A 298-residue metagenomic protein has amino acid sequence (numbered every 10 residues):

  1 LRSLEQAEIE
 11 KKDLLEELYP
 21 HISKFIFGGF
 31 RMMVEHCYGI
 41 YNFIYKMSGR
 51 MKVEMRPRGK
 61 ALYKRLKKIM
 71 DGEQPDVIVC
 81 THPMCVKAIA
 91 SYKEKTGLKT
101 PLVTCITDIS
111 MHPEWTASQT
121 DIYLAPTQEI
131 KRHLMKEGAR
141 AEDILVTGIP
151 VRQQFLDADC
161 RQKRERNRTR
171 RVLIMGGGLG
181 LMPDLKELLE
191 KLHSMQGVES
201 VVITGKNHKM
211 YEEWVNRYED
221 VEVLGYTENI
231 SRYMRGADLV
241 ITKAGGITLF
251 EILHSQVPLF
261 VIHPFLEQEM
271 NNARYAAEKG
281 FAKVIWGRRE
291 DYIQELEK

Functional and structural regions predicted by a protein language model:
R2-E73: Conserved N-terminal ligand/cofactor-binding loop architecture of enzyme catalytic domains
F43-G138, D143: Active-site and donor-binding regions of nucleotide-sugar-utilizing enzymes
D121-G178, K206-N207: A nucleotide-sugar donor-handling region in carbohydrate enzymes
R166-A237: Donor-nucleotide binding loops and adjacent catalytic segments primarily of GT-B fold Leloir glycosyltransferases
S231, L249-S255, R274: Short alpha-helical segment that forms part of, or immediately flanks, the ligand-binding pocket in carbohydrate-active
R235-G245: Acidic donor-binding loop of glycosyltransferase active sites
A237-D238, Q256-P258: A short alpha->beta transition loop at the rim of the catalytic pocket in nucleotide-sugar-dependent
A277-K298: C-terminal "capping" alpha-helix adjacent to the active site of nucleotide-linked donor transferases in cell-envelope
